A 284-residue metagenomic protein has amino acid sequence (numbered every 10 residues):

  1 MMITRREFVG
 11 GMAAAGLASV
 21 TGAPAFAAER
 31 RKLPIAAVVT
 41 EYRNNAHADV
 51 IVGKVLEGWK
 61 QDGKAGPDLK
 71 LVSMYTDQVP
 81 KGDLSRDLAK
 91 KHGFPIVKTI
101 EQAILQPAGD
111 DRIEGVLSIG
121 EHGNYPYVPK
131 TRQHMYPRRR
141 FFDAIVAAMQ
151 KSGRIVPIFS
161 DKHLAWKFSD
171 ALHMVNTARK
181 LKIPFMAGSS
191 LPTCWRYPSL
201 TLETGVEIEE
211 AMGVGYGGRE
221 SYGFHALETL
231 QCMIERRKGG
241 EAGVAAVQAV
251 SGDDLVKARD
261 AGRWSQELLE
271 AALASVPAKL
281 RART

Functional and structural regions predicted by a protein language model:
M1-G16: N-terminal secretory signal peptides and thylakoid transit peptides that target proteins across membranes
A18-P24: C-terminal segment of classical bacterial N-terminal signal peptides
F26-K91, D111, A211: N-terminal Rossmann-like dinucleotide-binding module
P95-A103: Short acidic-hydrophobic, aromatic-tinged amphipathic segments that line or gate anion-handling sites
I104-D110: Short amphipathic alpha-helix with an adjacent loop that forms part of the alpha/beta core around
V116, H122-P192: Beta-strand-loop-alpha-helix segment that lines the small-molecule cofactor/substrate pocket of alpha/beta enzymes
R179-L181, M186-A211: Rossmann-like NAD(P)H-binding beta-loop-alpha module
A211-T284: Rossmann-like dinucleotide-binding domain that binds NAD(P)(H)
